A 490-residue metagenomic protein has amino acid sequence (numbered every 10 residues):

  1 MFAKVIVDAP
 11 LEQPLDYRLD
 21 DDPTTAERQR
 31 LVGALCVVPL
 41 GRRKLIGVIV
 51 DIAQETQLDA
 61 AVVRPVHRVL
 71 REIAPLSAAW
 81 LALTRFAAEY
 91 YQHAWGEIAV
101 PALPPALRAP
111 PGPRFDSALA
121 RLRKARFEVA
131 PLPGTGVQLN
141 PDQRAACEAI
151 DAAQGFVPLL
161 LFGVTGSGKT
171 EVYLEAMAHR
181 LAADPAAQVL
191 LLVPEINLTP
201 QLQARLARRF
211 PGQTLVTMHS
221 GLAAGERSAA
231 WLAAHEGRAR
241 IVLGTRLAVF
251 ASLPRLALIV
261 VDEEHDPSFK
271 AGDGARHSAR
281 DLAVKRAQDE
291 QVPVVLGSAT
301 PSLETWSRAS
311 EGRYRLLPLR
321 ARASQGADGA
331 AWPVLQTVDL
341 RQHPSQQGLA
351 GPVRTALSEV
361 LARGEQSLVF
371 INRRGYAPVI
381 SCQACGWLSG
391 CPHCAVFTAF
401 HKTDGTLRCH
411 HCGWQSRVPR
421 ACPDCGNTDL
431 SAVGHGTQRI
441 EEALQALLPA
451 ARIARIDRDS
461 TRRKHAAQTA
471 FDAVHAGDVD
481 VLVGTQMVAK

Functional and structural regions predicted by a protein language model:
M1-S298, T305-W306, S310-A330, L361-A362 (+1 more regions): Accessory, non-ATPase domains that flank or precede helicase/AAA+ motor cores in DNA-metabolism machines
P10-E12, A224, A239, D273 (+3 more regions): Cys/His-rich Zn2+-binding cysteine-cluster or related metal-binding knuckle/ribbon modules and their
A125-P131, D262-D266, W332-V338, A421-D424 (+1 more regions): Gly-rich Lys/Arg/Thr-decorated short loops/hinges at beta-loop-alpha junctions or inter-strand turns that position
L190, R209-L222, P392-H393, A399 (+1 more regions): Conserved RecA-like helicase motor-core motifs
T199-F210, S381-H393, T437-R452: Conserved helicase motor "Helicase C" RecA-like lobe of SF1/SF2 P-loop NTPases
A223-H235, R452-T485: Conserved helicase ATPase core of P-loop NTP-dependent helicases/translocases
G244-L256, L444, F471, D478-K490: SF2 helicase motor core recognition
H265-S268, Y376, T461: A short, flexible beta-alpha/helix-coil linker loop
